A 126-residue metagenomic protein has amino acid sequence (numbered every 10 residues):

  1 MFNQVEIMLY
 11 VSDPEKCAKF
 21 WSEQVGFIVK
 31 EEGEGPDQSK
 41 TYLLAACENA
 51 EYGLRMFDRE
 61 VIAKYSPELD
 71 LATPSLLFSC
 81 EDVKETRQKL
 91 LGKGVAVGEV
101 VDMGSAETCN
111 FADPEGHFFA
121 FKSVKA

Functional and structural regions predicted by a protein language model:
N3-V5, K30, G98: A short, local hydrophobic-aromatic micro-motif
Q4-D13, Y42-E48, K64-L91, E107-A112 (+1 more regions): Vicinal oxygen chelate
M8-E51: Core segments of cupin and vicinal oxygen chelate
E32, R87-A126: Vicinal oxygen chelate
Y52-M56: A short acidic-to-branched-hydrophobic micro-motif
R59-V61: Short, conserved turn/kink motifs that form compact alpha/beta structural patches or helix kinks used as
